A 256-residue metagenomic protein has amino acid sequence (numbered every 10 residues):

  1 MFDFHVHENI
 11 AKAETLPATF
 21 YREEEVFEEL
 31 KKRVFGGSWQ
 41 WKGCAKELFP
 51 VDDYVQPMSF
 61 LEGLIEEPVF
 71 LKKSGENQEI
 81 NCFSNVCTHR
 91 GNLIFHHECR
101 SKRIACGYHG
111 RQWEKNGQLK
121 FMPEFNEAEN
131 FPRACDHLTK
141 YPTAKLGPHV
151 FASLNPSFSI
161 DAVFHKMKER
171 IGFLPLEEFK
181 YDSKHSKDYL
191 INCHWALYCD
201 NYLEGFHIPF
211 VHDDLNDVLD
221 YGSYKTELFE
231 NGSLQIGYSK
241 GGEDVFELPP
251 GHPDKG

Functional and structural regions predicted by a protein language model:
M1-H5, K115, K168-I171: Short, flexible segments with low predicted structural confidence
F2-F20, F179: Short, contiguous pre-domain boundary segments
V6, E25-K31, G43-A45, E129-N130 (+3 more regions): Intrinsically disordered, low-complexity boundary segments flanking structured domains
F20-L64, V69-F70: Non-catalytic accessory segments flanking enzyme active sites
E28, K32, G36, N85-T88 (+3 more regions): A broad, structural surface signal
G36-W41, F95, F206-V211: Short amphipathic alpha-helical segments with coiled-coil-like heptad repeat character
L48-P156, A162-K168: Rieske [2Fe-2S] iron-sulfur-binding domain
P50, S74, E79, N85 (+2 more regions): C-terminal catalytic domain of Rieske-type non-heme iron oxygenases
